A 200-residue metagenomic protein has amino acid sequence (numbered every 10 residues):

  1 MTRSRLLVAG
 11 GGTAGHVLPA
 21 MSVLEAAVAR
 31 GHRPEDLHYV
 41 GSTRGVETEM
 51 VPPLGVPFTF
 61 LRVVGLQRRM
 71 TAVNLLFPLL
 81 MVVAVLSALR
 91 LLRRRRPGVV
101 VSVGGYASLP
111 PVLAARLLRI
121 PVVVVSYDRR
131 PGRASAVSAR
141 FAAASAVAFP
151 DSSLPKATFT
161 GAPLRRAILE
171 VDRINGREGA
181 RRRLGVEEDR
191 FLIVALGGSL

Functional and structural regions predicted by a protein language model:
M1-R5, V51, R173-I193: Nucleotide-sugar donor-binding and catalytic loop/hinge architecture of NDP-sugar-dependent glycosyltransferases
R3-A9, R33-V83: Conserved nucleotide-sugar phosphate-binding/catalytic loop shared by glycosyltransferases and other
H16-V28: Short amphipathic alpha-helix
H32, L91-P97, V186-E188: Glycine-rich phosphate-binding loop signature in dinucleotide/nucleotide-binding domains
H38, R116-E178, R183: Active-site-proximal region of nucleotide-activated glycan assembly enzymes, centered on histidine/acidic-rich loops
L76-L91, N175, G179, L184: Glycine-rich, highly charged phosphate/nucleotide-binding loops
S87-V100, S108-V123, A136-F141: Glycosyltransferases and closely related glycan-assembly transferases that use nucleotide-activated donors
